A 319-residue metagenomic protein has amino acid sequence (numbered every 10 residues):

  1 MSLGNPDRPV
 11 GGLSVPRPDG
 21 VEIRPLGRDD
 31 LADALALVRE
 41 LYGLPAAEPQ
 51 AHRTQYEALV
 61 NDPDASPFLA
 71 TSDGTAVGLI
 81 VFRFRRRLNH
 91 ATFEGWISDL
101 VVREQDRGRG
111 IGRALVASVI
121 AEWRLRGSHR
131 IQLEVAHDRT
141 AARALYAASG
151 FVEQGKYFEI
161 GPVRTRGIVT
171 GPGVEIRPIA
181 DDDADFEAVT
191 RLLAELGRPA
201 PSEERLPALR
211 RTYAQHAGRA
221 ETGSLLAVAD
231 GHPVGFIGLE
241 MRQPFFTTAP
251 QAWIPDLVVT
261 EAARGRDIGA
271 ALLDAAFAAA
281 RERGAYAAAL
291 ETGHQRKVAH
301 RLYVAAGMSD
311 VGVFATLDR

Functional and structural regions predicted by a protein language model:
S2-S14, V152, Y157-P172, S309 (+1 more regions): Terminal substrate-recognition subdomain of acyl/acetyltransferases
E22-A34, E175-V189: A short beta-loop-alpha structural element at the N-terminal edge of CoA-dependent acyl/N-acetyltransferase catalytic
P25-R28, A36-T92, S98, E122 (+2 more regions): Acetyl-CoA-dependent GNAT
V102, G108-A121, A148, G265-A278 (+1 more regions): Conserved acetyl-CoA-binding loop-helix of GNAT-fold acetyltransferases
R113, H129, H137-G155, A270 (+1 more regions): Conserved active-site alpha-helix within GNAT-family acetyltransferase domains
W123-E134, A280-T292: Conserved GNAT acetyl-CoA-binding A-motif
Q132-A142, E159-G161, R264, A289-A299 (+1 more regions): Conserved beta-strand-loop-alpha-helix junction that forms the acyl-donor binding cleft
